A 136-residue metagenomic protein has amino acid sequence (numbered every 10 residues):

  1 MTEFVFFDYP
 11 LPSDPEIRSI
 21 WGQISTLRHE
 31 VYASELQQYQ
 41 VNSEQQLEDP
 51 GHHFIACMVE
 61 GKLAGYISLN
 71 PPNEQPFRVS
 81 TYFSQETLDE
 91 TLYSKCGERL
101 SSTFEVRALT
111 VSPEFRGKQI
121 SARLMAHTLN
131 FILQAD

Functional and structural regions predicted by a protein language model:
M1-Q45, H53-A64: Short amphipathic alpha-helix that is part of the acyltransferase structural core
Y9-P12, L109-E114: Short strand-loop junctions, especially beta-strand C-caps/beta-turns that link beta-sheets to coils or alpha-helices
I17, R99, G117: Aromatic-acidic/polar surface patches that form glycan- and anion
V41-S43, T91-L92, A126-H127: A generic local structural motif
S68-A108, S112: Conserved acyl-donor/pantetheine-binding loop and adjacent beta-alpha core of acyl/acetyltransferases and related
F104, I132-D136: Conserved GNAT acetyl-CoA-binding A-motif
V111, R116-F131: Conserved acetyl-CoA-binding loop-helix of GNAT-fold acetyltransferases
